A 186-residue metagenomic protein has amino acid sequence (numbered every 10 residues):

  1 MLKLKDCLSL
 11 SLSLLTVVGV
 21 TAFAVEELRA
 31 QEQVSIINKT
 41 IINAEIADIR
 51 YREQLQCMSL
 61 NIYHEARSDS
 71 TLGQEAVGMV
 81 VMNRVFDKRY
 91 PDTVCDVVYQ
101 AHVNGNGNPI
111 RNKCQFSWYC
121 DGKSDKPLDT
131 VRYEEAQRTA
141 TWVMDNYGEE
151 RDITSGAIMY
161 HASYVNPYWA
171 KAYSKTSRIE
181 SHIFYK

Functional and structural regions predicted by a protein language model:
M1-D6: Positively charged n-region of N-terminal signal peptides that target proteins for export
S9-F23: Hydrophobic membrane-insertion alpha-helices, especially the h-region of bacterial N-terminal signal peptides
A22, E26-K186: Bacterial extracytoplasmic/cell-wall-associated proteins, especially those involved in peptidoglycan
